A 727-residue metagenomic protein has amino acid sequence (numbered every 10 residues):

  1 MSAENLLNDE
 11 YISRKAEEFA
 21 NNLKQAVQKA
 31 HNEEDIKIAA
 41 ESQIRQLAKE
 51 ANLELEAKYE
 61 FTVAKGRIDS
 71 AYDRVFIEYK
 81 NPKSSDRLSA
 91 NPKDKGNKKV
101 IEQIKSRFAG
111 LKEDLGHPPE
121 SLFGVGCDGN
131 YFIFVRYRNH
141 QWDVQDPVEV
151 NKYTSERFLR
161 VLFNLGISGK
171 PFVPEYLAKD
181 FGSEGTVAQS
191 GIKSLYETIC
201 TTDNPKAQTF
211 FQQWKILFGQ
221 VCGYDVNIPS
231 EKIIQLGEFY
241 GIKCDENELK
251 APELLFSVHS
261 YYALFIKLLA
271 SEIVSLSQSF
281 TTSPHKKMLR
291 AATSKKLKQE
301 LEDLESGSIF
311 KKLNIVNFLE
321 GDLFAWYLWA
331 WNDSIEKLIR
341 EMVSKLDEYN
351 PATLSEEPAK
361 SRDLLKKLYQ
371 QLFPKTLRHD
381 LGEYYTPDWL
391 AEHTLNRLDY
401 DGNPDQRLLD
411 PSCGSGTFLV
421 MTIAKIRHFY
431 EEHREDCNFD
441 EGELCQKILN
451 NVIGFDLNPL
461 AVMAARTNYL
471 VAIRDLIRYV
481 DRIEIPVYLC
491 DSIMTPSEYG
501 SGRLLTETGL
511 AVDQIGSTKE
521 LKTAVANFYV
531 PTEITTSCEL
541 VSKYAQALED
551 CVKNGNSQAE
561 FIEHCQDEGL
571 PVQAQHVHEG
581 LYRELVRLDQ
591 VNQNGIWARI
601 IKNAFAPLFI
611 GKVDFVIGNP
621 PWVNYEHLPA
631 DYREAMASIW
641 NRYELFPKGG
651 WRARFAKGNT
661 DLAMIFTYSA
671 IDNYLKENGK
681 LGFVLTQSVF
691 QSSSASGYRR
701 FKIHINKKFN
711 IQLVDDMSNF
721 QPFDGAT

Functional and structural regions predicted by a protein language model:
M1-F123, Y131-F132, Y137-D143: A short, conserved, highly charged catalytic patch centered on acidic carboxylates
S2-L23, C127-N130, R160-M421, F455-L460 (+2 more regions): Preference for the N-terminal adenyl/adenosyl cofactor-binding alpha/beta module
A16, A20, E41, R45 (+6 more regions): Short, amphipathic alpha-helical segments that act as regulatory/interfacial helices in nucleotide-processing proteins
A39, Q103-S106, L390-T394, N603 (+1 more regions): Well-ordered alpha-helical segments embedded in enzymatic catalytic cores
A48, K80, F108-L115, Y240 (+12 more regions): Structural motif corresponding to the C-terminal cap of alpha-helices
L115, F132-V135, H140-L177, W389-L390 (+8 more regions): Signature of N6-adenine DNA methyltransferases within the class I
F123, T281-A292, D436, R478-I485 (+1 more regions): Short, glycine/acidic-rich hinge or "gate" loops at secondary-structure transitions that mediate conformational
D405, L409, V420-I601, P629-A630 (+3 more regions): Class I S-adenosyl-L-methionine-dependent methyltransferase module
